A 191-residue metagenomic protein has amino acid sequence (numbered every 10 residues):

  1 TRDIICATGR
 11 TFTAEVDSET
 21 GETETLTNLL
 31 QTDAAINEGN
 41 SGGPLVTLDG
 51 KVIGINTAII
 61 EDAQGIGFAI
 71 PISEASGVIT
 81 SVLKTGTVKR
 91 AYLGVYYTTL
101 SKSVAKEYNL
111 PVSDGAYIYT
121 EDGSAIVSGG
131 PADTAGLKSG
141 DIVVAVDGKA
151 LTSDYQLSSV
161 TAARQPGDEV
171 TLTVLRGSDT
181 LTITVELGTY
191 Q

Functional and structural regions predicted by a protein language model:
T1-E107, P111-D114, Y119-T120, A135 (+4 more regions): Serine-dependent protease modules
G123: Primarily a LysM-type cell-wall glycan-binding module
G129-D154: Conserved PDZ fold ligand-binding element
